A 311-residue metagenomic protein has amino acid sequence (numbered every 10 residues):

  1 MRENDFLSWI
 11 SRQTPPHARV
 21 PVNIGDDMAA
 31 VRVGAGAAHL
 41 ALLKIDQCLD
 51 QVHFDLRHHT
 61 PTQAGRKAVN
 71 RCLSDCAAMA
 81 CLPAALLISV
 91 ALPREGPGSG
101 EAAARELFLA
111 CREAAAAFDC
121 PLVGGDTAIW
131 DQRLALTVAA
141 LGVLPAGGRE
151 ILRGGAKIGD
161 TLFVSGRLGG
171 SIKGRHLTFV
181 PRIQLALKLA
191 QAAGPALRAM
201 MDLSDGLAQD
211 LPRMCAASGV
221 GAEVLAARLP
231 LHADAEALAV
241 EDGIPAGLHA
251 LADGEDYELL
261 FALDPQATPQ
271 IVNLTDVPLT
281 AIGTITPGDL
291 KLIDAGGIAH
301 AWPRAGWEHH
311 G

Functional and structural regions predicted by a protein language model:
M1-G311: Helix-biased detector of long, well-ordered alpha-helical tracts
